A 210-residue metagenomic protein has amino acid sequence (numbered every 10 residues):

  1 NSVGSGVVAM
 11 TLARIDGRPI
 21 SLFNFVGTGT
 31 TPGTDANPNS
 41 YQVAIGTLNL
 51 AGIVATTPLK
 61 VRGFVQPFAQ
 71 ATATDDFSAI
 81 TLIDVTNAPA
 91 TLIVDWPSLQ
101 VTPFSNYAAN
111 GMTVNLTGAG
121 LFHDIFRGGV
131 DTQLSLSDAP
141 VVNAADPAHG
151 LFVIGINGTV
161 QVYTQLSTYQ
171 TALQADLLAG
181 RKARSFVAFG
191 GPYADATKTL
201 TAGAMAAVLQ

Functional and structural regions predicted by a protein language model:
N1-Q210: Short, flexible, surface-exposed loop segments at domain boundaries
